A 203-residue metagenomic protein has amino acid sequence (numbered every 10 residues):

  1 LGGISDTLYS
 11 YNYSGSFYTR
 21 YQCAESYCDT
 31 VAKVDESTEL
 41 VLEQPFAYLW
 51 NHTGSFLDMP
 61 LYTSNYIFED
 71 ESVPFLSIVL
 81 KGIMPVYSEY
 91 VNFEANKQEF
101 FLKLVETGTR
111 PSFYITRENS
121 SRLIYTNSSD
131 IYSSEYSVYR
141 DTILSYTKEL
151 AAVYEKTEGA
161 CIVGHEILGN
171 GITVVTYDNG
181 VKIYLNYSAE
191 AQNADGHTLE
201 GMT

Functional and structural regions predicted by a protein language model:
G3-T203: Active-site-proximal substrate-binding groove within the catalytic cores of carbohydrate-active enzymes
